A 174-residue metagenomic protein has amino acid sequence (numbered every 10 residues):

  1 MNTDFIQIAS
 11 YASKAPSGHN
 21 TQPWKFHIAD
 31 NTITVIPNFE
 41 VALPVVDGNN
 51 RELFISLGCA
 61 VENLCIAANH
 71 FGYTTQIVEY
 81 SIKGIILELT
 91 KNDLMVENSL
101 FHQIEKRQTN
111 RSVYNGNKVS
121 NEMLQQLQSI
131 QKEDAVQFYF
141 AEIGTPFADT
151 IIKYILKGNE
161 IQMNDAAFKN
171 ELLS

Functional and structural regions predicted by a protein language model:
M1-S174: Acidic, surface-exposed loops and disordered segments
